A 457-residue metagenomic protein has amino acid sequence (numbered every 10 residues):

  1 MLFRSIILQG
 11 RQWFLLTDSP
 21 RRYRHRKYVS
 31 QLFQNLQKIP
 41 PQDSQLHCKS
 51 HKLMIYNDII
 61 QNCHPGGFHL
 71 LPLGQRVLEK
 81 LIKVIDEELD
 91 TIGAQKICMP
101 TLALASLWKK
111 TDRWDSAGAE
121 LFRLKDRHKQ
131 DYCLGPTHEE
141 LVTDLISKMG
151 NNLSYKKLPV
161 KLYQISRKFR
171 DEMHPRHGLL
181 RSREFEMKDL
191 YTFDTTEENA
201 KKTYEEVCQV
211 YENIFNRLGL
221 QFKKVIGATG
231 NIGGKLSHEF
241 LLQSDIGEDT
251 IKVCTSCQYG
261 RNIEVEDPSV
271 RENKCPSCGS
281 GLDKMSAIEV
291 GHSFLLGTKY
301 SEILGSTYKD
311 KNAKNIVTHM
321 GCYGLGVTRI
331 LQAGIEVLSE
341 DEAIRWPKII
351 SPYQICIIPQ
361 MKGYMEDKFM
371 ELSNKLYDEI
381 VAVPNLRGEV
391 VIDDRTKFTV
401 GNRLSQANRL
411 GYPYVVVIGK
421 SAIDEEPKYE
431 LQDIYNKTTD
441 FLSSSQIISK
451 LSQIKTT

Functional and structural regions predicted by a protein language model:
L2-T457: NTP/phosphate- and nucleic-acid-binding module
